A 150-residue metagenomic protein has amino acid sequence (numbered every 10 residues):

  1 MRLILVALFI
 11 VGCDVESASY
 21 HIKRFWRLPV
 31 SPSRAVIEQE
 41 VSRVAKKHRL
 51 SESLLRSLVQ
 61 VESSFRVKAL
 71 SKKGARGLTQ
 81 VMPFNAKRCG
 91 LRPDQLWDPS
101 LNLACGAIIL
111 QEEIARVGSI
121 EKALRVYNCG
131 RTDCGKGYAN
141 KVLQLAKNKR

Functional and structural regions predicted by a protein language model:
M1-A7: Sec-dependent signal peptide recognition, specifically the positively charged N-region followed immediately by
E16-R150: Catalytic glycan-binding domains that act on GlcNAc-containing polysaccharides
